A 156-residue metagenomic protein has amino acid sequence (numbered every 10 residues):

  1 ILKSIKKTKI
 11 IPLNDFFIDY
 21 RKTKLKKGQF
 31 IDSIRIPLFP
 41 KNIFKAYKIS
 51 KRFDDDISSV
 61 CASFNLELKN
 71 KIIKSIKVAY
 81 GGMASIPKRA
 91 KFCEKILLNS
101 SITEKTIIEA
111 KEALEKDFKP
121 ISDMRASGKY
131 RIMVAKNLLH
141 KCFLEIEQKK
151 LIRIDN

Functional and structural regions predicted by a protein language model:
I1-N156: C-terminal structural segment of proteins
